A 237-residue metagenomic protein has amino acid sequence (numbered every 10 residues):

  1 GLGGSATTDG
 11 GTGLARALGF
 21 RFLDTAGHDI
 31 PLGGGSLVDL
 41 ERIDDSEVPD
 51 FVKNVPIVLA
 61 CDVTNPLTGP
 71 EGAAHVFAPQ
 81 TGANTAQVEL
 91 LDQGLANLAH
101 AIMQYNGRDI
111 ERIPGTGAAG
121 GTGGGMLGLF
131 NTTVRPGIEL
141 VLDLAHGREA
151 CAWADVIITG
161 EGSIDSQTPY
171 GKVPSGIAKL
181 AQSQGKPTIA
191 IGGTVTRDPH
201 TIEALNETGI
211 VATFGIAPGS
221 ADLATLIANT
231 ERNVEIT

Functional and structural regions predicted by a protein language model:
G1-T237: N-terminal loops that bind phosphate or other acidic moieties and the adjacent beta-alpha structural core
